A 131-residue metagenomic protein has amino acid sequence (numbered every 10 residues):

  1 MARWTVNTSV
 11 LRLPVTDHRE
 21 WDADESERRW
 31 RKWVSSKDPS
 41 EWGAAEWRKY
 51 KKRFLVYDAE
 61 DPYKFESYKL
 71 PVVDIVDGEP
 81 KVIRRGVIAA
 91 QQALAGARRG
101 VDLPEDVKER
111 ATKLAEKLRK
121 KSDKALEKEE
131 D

Functional and structural regions predicted by a protein language model:
M1-D131: Extended terminal accessory/targeting regions
